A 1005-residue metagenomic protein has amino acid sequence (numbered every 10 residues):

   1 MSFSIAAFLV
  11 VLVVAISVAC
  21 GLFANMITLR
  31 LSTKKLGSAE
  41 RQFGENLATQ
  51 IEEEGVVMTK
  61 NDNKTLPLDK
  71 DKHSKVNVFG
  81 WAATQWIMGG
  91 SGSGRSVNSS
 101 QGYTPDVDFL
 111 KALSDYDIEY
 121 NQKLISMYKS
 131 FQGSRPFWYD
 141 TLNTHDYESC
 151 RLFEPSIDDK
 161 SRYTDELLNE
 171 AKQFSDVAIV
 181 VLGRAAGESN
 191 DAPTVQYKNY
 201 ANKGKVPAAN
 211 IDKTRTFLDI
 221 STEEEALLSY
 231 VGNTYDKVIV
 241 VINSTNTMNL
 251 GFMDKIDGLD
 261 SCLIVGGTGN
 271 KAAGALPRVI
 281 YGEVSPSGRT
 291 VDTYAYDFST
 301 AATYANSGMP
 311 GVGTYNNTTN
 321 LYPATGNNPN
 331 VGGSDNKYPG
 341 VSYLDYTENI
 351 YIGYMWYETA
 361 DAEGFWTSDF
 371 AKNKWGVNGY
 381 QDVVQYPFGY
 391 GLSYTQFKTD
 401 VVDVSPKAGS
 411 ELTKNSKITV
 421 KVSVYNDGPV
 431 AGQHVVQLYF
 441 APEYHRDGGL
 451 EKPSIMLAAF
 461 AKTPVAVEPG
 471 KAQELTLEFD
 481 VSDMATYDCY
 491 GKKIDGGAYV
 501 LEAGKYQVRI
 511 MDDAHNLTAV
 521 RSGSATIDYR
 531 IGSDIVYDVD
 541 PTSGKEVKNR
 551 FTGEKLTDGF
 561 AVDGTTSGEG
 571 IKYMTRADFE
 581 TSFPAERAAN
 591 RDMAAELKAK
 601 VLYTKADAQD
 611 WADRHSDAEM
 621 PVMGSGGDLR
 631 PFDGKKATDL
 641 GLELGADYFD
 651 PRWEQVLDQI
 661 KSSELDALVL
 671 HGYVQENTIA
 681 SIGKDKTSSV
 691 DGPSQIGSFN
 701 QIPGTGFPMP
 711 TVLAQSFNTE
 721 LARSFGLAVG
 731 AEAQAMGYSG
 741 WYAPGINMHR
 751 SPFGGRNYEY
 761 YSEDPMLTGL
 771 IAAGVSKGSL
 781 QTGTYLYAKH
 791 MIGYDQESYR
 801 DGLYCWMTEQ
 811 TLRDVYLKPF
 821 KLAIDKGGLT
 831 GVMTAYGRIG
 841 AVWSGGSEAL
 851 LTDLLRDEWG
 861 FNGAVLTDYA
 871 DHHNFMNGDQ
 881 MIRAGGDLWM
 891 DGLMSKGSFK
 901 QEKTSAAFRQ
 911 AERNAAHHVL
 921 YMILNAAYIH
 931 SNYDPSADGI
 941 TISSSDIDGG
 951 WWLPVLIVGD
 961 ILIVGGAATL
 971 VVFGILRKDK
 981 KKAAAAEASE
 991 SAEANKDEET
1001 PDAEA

Functional and structural regions predicted by a protein language model:
M1-A514, R550-A1005: Glycoside hydrolase catalytic-domain context in secreted enzymes
N516-V547: Short beta-strand elements
